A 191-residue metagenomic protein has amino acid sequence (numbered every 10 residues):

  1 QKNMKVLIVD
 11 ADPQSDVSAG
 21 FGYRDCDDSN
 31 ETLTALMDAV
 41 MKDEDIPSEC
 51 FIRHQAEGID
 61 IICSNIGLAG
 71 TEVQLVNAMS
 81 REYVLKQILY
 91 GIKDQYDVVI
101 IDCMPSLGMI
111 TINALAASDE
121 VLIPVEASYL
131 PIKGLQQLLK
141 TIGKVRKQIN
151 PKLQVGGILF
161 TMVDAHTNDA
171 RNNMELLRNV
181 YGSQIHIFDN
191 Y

Functional and structural regions predicted by a protein language model:
Q1-Y191: P-loop NTP-binding core
